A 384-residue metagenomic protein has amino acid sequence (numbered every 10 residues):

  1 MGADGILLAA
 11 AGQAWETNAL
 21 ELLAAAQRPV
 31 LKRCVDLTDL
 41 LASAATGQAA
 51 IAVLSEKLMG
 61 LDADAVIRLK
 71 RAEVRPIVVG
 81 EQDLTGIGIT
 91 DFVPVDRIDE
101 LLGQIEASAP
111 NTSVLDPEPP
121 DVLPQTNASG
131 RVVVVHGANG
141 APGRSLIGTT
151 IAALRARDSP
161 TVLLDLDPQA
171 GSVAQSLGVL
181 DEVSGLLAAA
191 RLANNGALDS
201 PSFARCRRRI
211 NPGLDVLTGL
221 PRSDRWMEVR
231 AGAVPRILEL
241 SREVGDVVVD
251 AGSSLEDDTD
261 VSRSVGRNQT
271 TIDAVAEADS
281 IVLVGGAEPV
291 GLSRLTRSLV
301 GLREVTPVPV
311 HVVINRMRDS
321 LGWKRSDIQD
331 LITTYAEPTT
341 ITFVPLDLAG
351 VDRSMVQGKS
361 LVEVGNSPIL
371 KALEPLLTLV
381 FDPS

Functional and structural regions predicted by a protein language model:
M1-V132, D181, L187, R191-A197 (+6 more regions): Acidic-aromatic/histidine active-site loop/patch
N127-Q169, V173-S176, A233, L240-S241: Walker A/P-loop phosphate-binding motif and the immediately C-terminal alpha-helix
R155-V216, I341: Phosphate-binding loop that captures ATP/GTP phosphates
V216-R263, T271: Phosphate-binding/switch loop-helix module in NTP-utilizing enzymes
R242, T259-E288: Inter-motif core of Ras-like GTPase G domains
T271, R294-T306: Conserved C-terminal guanine-recognition region of P-loop GTPase G domains, centered on the G4
R316-G322, I332-L361: Beta-strand-loop-alpha "switch" segments that mediate conformational coupling across diverse proteins
V356-S384: NTP-binding/hydrolysis catalytic cores, primarily Walker-type P-loop NTPases
